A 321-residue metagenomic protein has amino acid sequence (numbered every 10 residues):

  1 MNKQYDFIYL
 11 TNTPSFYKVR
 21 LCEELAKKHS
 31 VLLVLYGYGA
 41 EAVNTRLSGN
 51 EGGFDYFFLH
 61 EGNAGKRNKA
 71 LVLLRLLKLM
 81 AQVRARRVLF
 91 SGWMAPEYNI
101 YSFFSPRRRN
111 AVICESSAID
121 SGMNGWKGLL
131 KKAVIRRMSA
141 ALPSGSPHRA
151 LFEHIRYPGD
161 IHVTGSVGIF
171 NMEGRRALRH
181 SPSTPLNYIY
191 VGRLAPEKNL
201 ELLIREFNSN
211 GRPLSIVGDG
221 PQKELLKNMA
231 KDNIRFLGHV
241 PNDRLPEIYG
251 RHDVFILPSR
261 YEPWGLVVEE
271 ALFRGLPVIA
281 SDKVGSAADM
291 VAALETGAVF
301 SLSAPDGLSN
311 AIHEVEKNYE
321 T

Functional and structural regions predicted by a protein language model:
P96, N110-W126, R137-A140: A short, histidine- and acid-enriched strand-loop-helix "catalytic/donor-clamping" loop that lines the nucleotide-sugar
R136-T184: Donor nucleotide-sugar binding/catalytic pocket of nucleotide-sugar-dependent glycosyltransferases
R179-K198, I204-G211: Conserved donor-binding/catalytic core segment of Leloir-type glycosyltransferases
E224-D243: Nucleotide-activated donor-binding/catalytic signature segment of Leloir-type glycosyltransferases, i.e., the conserved
H239-V240, E247-H252: Short alpha-helical donor nucleotide-sugar binding micro-motif in glycosyltransferases
R260: Aromatic "clamp/platform" in nucleotide-sugar-dependent glycosyltransferases that forms part of the donor/acceptor
P277-S281, V291: Short hydrophobic beta-strand element within catalytic cores of glycosyltransferases and related nucleotide-activated
A293-P305, I312-E320: Conserved acidic donor-binding segment of nucleotide-sugar-dependent glycosyltransferases
